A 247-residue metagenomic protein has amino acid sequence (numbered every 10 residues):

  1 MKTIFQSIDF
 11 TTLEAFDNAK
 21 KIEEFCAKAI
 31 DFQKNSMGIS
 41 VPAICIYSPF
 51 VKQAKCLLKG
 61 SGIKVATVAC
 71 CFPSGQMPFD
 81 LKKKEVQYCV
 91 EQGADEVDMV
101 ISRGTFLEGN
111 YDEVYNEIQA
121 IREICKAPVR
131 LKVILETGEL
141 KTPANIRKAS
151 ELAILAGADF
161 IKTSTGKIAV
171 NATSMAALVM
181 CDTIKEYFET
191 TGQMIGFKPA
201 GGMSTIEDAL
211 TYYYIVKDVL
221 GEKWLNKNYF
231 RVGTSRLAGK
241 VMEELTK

Functional and structural regions predicted by a protein language model:
K2-I39, P49-F197, S204-S235, E243-K247: Alpha/beta enzyme core
I44: N-terminal carbohydrate-binding/catalytic regions of secreted carbohydrate-active enzymes
K240: N-terminal beta-loop-helix "entrance" segment that forms/cooperates in small-molecule cofactor or anionic ligand
